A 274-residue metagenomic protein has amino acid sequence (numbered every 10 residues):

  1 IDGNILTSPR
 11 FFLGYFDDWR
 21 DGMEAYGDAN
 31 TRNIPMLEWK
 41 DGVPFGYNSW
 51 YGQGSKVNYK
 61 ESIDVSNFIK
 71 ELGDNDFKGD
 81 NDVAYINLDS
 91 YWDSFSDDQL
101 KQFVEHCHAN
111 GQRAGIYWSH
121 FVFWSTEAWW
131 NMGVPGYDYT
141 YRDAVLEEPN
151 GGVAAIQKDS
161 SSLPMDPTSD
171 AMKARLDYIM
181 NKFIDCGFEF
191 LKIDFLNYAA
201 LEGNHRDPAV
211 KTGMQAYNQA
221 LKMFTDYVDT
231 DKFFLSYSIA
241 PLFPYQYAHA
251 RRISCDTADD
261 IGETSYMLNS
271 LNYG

Functional and structural regions predicted by a protein language model:
I1, D17, G22, G27-D28 (+9 more regions): Mature catalytic domains of secreted/periplasmic carbohydrate-active enzymes
I1-E147: Conserved structural scaffold segments of CAZyme catalytic domains across common CAZy folds
V43-I63, A84-D97, Q157-A174, N197-A216: The substrate-binding groove and active-site-proximal loops of carbohydrate-active enzymes, especially glycoside
V65, Q99, F103, I179 (+2 more regions): A general structural detector for well-ordered alpha-helical segments in enzyme core domains, enriched
K70-F77, P167-F195: An active-site-proximal structural segment forming one wall of the substrate-binding cleft that immediately precedes
H108, I184, D229: Anion (oxyanion) recognition and catalysis
I116-H120, D194-F195, Y237-I239: Glycine-rich, histidine-containing beta strand-loop boundary motifs that form or position
N131-D170, A174, K222-G274: Glycan-recognition surfaces
